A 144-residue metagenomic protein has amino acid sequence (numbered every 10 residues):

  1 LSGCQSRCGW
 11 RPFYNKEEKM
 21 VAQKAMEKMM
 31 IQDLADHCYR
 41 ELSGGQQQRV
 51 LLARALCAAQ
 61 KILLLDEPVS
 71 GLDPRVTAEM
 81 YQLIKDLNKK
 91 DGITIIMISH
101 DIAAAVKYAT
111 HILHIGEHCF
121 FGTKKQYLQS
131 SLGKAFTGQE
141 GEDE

Functional and structural regions predicted by a protein language model:
N15-L34: Conserved ABC ATPase "signature" region
C38-L42, Q46: Conserved ABC ATPase signature
L52: Hydrophobic anchor residue at the start of the ABC signature
L63-D66: Catalytic Walker B motif of ABC-type/P-loop ATPase nucleotide-binding domains
P74-V76: Helix N-cap at the start of a conserved alpha-helix in ABC-type nucleotide-binding domains
S99-H100: H-loop/switch region of ABC-family ATPase nucleotide-binding domains
I112-K124: H-loop (His-switch) and adjacent beta-strand-loop-beta switch element of ABC-type ATPase nucleotide-binding domains
